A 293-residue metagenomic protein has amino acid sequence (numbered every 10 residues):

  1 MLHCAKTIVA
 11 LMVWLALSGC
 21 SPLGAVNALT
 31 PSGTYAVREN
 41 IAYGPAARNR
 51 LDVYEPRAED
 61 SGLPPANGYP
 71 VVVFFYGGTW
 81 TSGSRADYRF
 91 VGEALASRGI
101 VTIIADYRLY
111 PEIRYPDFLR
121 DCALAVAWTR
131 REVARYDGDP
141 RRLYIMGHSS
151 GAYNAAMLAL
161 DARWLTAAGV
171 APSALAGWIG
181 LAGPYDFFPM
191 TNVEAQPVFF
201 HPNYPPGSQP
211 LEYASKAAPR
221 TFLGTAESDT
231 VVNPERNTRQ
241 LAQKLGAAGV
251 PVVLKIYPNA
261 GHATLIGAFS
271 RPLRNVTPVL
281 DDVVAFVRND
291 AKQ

Functional and structural regions predicted by a protein language model:
L23-P64: N-terminal cap/lid segment of alpha/beta-hydrolase-fold proteins
T30, A46, G183-Y213: Mobile cap/lid helix-loop segments that gate and shape the active-site cleft of serine hydrolases
A66-G78: Short beta-strand element of the alpha/beta-hydrolase
A86-I104: Short amphipathic alpha-helix adjacent to the substrate-entry channel of hydrolases
A127-V193, P206: Primarily recognizes the serine-hydrolase "nucleophile elbow" in alpha/beta-hydrolase and SGNH/GDSL folds
A217, L223-T225, D229: Short beta-strand/loop motif that positions the catalytic acidic residue of the alpha/beta-hydrolase fold
T230-R239: Conserved alpha/beta-hydrolase "acid-adjacent" motif
G246-Q293: C-terminal catalytic histidine-bearing segment of alpha/beta-hydrolase fold enzymes
